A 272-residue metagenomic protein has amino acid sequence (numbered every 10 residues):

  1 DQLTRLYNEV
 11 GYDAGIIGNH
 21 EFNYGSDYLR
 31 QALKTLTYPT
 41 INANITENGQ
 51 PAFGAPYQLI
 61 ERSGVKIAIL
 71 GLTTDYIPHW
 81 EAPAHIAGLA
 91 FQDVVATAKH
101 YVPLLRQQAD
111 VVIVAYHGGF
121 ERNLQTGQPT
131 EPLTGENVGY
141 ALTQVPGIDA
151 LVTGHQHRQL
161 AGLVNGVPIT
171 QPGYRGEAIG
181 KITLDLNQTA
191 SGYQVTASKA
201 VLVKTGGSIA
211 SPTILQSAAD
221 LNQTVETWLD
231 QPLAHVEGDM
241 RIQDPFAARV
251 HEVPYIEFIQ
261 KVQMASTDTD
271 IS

Functional and structural regions predicted by a protein language model:
D1-S208, T224, V250-V262: Acidic, metal/ion-coordinating pockets
Q107, I214-S272: Non-catalytic terminal accessory segments
S211: Ligand-binding clefts/hinges and TM-proximal coupling segments of bilobed small-molecule sensing domains
